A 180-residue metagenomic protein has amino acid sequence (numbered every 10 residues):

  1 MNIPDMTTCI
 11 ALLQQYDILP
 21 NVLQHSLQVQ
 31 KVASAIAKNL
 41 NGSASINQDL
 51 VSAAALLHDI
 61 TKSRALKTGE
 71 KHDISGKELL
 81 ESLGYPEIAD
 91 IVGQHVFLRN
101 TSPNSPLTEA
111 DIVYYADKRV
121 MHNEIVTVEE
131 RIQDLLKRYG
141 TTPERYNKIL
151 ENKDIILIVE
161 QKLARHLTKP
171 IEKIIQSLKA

Functional and structural regions predicted by a protein language model:
M1-T68, E124: Acidic/His-rich, divalent-metal-binding segments that scaffold phosphate/diphosphate chemistry
P4-A11, P20, D49, I74 (+7 more regions): Generic alpha-helical secondary structure signal
I18-N21, K38, G42, Y85 (+5 more regions): Generic secondary-structure signature for well-ordered alpha-helical cores
L23, L27-Q30, Q48-S52, A89-V96 (+2 more regions): Short, well-structured alpha-helical segments
A33-I36, G76, L163: Hydrophobic alpha-helical packing residues
N41-T142: Divalent metal-dependent catalytic cores for phosphoryl transfer on phosphate-bearing substrates
R145-A180: Charged phosphate-binding loop/patch that engages nucleotide di/tri-phosphates or the phosphate backbone of nucleic
